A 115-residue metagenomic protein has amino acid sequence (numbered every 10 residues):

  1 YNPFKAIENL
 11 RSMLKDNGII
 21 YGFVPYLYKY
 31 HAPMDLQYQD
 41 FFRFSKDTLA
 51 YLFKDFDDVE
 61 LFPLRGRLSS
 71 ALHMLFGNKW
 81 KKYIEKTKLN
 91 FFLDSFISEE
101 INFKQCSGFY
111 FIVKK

Functional and structural regions predicted by a protein language model:
Y1-A32, F111-V113: Conserved SAM-binding loop
P3, L14, F42, N102-C106: Aromatic-acidic/polar surface patches that form glycan- and anion
N9, T48, G108: Amphipathic alpha-helical recognition patches that constitute DNA-binding helices
A32-L52: Acceptor-substrate binding/catalytic loop of class I
L52-D57, K115: A structural motif corresponding to the C-terminal end of an alpha-helix and its immediate exit/capping segment
F56-R67: Conserved S-adenosyl-L-methionine
G66-K115: A C-terminal cap/extension of S-adenosyl-L-methionine-dependent methyltransferases that defines the acceptor-substrate
